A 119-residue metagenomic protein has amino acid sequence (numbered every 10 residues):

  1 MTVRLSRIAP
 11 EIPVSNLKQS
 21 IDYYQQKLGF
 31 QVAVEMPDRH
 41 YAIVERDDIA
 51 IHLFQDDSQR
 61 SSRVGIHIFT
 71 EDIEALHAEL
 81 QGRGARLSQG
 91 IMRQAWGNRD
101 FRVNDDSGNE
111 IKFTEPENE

Functional and structural regions predicted by a protein language model:
M1-Q19, V64-I66, T114-E119: N-terminal beta-strand motif that seeds the catalytic metal site of vicinal oxygen chelate
N16-L17, I66-E110: Vicinal oxygen chelate
K18-Q31: Amphipathic alpha-helical segments
G29-V34, L87-Q89: Short secondary-structure junctions
Q31-V64, E110-E115: Conserved short beta-strand elements that form part of the metal-binding/catalytic scaffold of enzyme active sites
